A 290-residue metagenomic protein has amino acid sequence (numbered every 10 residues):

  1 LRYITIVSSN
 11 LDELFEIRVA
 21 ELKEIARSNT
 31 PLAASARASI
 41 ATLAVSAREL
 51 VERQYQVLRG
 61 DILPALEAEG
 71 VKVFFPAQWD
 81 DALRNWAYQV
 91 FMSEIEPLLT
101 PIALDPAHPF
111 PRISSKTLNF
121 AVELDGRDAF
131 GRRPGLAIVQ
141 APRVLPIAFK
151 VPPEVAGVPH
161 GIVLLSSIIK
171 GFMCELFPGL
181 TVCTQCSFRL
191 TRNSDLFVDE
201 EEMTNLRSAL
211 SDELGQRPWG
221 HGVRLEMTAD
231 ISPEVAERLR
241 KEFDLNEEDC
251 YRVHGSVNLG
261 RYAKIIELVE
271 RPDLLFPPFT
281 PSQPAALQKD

Functional and structural regions predicted by a protein language model:
L1-D290: N-terminal localization/anchoring segments of enzymes in phospholipid and broader phosphate metabolism
